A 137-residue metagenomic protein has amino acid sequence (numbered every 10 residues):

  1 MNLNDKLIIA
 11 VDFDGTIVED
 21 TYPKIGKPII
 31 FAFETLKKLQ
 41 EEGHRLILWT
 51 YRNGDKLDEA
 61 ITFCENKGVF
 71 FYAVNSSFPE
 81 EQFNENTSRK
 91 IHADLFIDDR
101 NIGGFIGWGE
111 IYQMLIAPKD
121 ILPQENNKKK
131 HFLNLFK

Functional and structural regions predicted by a protein language model:
M1-P79, F83: Alpha-helical substrate-recognition element adjacent to the catalytic core
R45, L57-K137: C-terminal cap/substrate-recognition subdomain and adjoining C-terminal extension of metal-dependent phosphatase-like
